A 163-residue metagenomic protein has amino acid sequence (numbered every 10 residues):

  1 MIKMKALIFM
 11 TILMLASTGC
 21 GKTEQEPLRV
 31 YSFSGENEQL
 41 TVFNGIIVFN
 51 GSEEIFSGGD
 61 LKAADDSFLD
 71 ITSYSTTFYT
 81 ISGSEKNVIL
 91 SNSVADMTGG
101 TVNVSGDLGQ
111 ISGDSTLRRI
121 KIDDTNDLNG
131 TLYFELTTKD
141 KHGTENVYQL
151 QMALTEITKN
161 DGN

Functional and structural regions predicted by a protein language model:
K3-M10: Sec-dependent signal peptide recognition, specifically the positively charged N-region followed immediately by
A16-G19: C-terminal motif of bacterial Sec signal peptides marking the signal peptidase cleavage site
G21-G99: N-terminal export/targeting and maturation segments
G58-D60, S75, T131-E135, Q149-Q151: Beta-strand secondary-structure signal
I81-G83, K139-K141, I157: Short coil/turn motifs at secondary-structure junctions
S91-H142: Short, solvent-exposed, Trp/other aromatic-anchored flexible loops in extracytoplasmic proteins
T144-N163: Short beta-strand elements
